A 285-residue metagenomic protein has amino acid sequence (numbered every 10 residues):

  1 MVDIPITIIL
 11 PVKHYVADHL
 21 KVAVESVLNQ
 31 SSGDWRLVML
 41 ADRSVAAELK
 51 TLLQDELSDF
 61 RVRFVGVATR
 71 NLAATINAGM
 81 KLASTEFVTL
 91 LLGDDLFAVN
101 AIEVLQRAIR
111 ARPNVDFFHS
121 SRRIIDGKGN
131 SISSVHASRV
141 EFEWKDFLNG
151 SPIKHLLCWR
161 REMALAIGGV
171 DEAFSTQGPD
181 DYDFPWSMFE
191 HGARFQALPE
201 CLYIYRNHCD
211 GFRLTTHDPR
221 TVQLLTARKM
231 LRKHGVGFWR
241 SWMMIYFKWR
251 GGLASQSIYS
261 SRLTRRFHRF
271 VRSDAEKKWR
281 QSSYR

Functional and structural regions predicted by a protein language model:
M1-S26: N-proximal low-complexity "stem/linker" segments adjacent to membrane-targeting elements
V24-D34: Short, acidic, metal-binding catalytic loop of nucleotide-sugar glycosyltransferases
V67-A83: Glycine-rich, basic loop-to-helix element that forms the pyrophosphate-binding segment of sugar-nucleotide handling
A73, V140-C158: A recurrent flexible, glycine/aromatic-enriched loop bordering the glycosyltransferase active site that acts as
V88: Short aromatic/hydrophobic "clamp" motif used to bind/position activated sugar donors
N100-I132: Conserved donor NDP-sugar-binding/catalytic core segment of glycosyltransferases
K145, E200-C201, Y205-H208, L214-S241: Catalytic core of nucleotide-sugar-dependent glycosyltransferases
T176-F184: Acidic donor-binding loop at a coil-to-helix junction in glycosyltransferase catalytic cores that engages
